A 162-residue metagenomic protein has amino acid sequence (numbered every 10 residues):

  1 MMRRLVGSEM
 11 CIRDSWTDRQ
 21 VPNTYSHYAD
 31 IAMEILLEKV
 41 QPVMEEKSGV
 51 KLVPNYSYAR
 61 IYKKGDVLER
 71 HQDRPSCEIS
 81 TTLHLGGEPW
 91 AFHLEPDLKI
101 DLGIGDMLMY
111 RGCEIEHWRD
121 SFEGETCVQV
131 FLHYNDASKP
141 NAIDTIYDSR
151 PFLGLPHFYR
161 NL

Functional and structural regions predicted by a protein language model:
M1-I12: Single conserved hydrophobic/aromatic residue that forms the stacking wall/gate of nucleotide- or nucleobase-binding
R13-Y58, R70-Q72: Signature of the catalytic double-stranded beta-helix
I61: Conserved active-site beta-strand element of glycosyltransferases/polysaccharide synthases
K64-W118, T126-V130, N135-R150: Catalytic core of non-heme Fe(II) oxygenases with the double-stranded beta-helix
I104, S149-L162: Short, cationic low-complexity segments
